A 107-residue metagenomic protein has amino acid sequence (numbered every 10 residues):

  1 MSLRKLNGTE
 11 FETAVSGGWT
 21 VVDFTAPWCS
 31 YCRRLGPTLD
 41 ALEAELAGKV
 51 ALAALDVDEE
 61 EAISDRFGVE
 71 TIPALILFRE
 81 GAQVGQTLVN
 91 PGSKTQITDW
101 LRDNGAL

Functional and structural regions predicted by a protein language model:
M1-G18, D99, D103-L107: N-terminal leader/targeting and pre-domain segments
V15-P27: Short active-site neighborhood of thiol/selenol oxidoreductases, capturing the structured segment around
V21-V22, L52, L75: Hydrophobic beta-strand anchors of alpha/beta hydrolase catalytic cores
C29-C32, L75: The canonical Cys-X-X-Cys-His
Y31-L46: Typically the conserved alpha-helix immediately C-terminal to a functionally engaged Cys/Sec in thioredoxin-like
V57-S64: Structural microenvironment flanking redox-active thiols in thiol-disulfide oxidoreductases
F67-I76: Structural micro-motif
L77-L107: Non-catalytic, surface beta->alpha helical segment in thiol-disulfide oxidoreductase systems
